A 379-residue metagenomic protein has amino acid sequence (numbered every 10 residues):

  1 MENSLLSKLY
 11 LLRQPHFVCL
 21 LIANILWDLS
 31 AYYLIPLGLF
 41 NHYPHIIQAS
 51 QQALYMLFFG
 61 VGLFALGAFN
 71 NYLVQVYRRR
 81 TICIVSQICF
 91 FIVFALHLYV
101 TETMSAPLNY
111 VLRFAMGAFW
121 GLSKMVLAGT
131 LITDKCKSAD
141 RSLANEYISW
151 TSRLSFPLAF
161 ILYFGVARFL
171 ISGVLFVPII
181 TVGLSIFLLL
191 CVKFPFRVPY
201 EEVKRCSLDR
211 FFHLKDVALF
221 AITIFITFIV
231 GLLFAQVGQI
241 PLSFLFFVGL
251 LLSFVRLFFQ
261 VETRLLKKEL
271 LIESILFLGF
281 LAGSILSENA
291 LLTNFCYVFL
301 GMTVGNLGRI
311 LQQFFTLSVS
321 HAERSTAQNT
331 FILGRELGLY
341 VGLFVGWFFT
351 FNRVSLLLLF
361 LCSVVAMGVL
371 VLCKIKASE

Functional and structural regions predicted by a protein language model:
E2-V61, K215-L245: Helix-loop boundary and gating motifs at the non-cytosolic
I25, A106-S123, L292-N306: Hydrophobic core of transmembrane alpha-helices in multi-pass small-molecule transporters, especially MFS/SLC-type
A65-R79, S253-K268: Helix-to-loop junctions at the C-terminal end of transmembrane segments in multipass secondary transporters
T81-L96, K268-G283: Structural signature of the two symmetry-related core transmembrane helices
L112-T151: Cytoplasmic helix-loop-helix junction between adjacent transmembrane helices in 12-TM secondary transporters
S142-Y163, I332-L343: Glycine-rich segments within core transmembrane alpha-helices of 12-TM secondary carriers
V174-C191, L356-K374: Symmetry-related core transmembrane helices of the 12-TM Major Facilitator Superfamily/SLC fold
V319-R353: A late C-terminal transmembrane helix in Major Facilitator Superfamily
